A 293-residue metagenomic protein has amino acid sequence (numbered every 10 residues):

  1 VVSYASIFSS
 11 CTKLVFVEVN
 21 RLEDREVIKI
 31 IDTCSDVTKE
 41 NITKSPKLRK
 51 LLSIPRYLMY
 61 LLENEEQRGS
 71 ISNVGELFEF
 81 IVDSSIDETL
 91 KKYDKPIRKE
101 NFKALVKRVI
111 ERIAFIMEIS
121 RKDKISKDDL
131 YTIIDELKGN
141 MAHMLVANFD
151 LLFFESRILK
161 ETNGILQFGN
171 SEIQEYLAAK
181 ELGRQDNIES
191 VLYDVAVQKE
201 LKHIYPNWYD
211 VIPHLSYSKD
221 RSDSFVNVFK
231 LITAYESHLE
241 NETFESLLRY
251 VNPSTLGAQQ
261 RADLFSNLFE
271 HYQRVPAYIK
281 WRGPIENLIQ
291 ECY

Functional and structural regions predicted by a protein language model:
V1-V2, Y293: Accessible peptide chain termini
V2-D186, Y193, V197-L201: Extended hydrophobic
V37-S45, D135-Y293: Leucine-enriched alpha-helical scaffold segments used for protein-protein interaction
